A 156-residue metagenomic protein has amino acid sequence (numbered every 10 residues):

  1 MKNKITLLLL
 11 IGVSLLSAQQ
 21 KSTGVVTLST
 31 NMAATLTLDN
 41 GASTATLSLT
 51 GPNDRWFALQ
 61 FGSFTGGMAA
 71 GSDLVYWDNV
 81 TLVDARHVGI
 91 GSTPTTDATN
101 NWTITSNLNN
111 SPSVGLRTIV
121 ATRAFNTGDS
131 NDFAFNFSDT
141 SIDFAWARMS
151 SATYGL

Functional and structural regions predicted by a protein language model:
M1-S22: Bacterial Sec-dependent N-terminal signal peptides
Q19-L156: Extracellular-facing/secreted segment signature in eukaryotic proteins
